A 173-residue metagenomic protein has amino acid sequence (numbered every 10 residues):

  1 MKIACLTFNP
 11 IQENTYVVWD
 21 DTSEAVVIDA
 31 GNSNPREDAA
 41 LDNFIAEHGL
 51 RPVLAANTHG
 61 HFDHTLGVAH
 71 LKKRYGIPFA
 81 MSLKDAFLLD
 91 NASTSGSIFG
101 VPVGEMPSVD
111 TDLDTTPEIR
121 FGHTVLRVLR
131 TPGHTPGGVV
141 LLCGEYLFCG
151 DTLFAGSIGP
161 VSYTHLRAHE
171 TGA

Functional and structural regions predicted by a protein language model:
M1-H48, V140-G150: Conserved beta-strand hairpin/beta-sheet module of binuclear metal-dependent hydrolase folds, prominently
I3, V17, T116-L142: Core dinuclear metal-dependent hydrolase active-site scaffold
V26-D29, L54-N57, V128-R130: Short catalytic-loop micro-motif centered on adjacent basic/acidic residues
A30-N32, G60, H134-T135, E145-Y146 (+2 more regions): Active-site metal-binding loops of divalent metal-dependent hydrolases
N32-D38, D42-F121: Active-site HxH/HxHxD metal-binding segment of metal-dependent hydrolases
L88-N91, G156-S162: A short acidic, helix-capping loop that chelates divalent metal ions and anchors anionic groups
P117, T124, E145-Y146, T152 (+1 more regions): Well-ordered beta-strand scaffold positions
T164-T171: Conserved small/polar residues in nucleotide/adenosyl-binding loops
